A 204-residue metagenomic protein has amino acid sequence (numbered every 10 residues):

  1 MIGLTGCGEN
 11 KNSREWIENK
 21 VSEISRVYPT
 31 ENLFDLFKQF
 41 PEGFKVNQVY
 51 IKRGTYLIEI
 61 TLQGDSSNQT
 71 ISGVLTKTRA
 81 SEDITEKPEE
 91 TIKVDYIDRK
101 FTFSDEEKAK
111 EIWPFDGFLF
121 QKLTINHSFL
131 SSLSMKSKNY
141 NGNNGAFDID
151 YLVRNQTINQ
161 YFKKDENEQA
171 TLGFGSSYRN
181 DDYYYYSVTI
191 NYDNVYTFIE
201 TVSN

Functional and structural regions predicted by a protein language model:
G3-Y50: N-terminal leader/targeting segments and the immediate start of mature chains
L33-S66, I71-L75: N-terminal Sec/ER secretory leader and immediately downstream segment of secreted/extracellular precursors
L36-K38, I60-S66, V94, L133-G142 (+1 more regions): Short, exposed beta-strand/loop patches in secreted or surface proteins that constitute
V49-G54, A80, R154-Q156, T189-T197: Hydrophobic lipid-interacting interfaces of membrane-associated proteins
T61-P114: An acidic-aromatic
D95-N143: Flexible, processing/modification-adjacent segments and terminal tails in exported/periplasmic/extracellular proteins
I125-S177: Extended beta-strand-rich segments in extracellular/periplasmic secretory proteins, especially within noncatalytic
E168-N204: Acidic, serine/threonine-rich low-complexity disordered tracts
